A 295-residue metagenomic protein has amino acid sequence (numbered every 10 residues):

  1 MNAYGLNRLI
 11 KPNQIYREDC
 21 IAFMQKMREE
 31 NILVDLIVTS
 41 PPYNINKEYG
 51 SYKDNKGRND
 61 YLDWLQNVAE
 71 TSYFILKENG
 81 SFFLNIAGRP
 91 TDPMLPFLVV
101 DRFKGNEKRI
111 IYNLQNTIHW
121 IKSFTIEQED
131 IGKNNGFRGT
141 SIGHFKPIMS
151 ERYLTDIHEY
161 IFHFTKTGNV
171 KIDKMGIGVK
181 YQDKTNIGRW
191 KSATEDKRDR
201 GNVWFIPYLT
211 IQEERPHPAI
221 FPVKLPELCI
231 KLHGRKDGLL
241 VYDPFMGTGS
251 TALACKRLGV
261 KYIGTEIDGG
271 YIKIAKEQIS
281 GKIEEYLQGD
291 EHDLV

Functional and structural regions predicted by a protein language model:
N2-I274: Core catalytic lobe of class I
N2-K11, K276-D293: Short, conserved SAM-binding/catalytic segment of Class I S-adenosyl-L-methionine-dependent methyltransferases
